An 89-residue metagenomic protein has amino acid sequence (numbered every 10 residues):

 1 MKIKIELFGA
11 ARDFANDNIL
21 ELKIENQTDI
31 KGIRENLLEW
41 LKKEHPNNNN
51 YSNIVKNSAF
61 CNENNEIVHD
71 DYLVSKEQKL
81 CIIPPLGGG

Functional and structural regions predicted by a protein language model:
M1-G88: Ubiquitin-like/PB1-type beta-grasp interaction modules and other compact soluble beta-rich domains
